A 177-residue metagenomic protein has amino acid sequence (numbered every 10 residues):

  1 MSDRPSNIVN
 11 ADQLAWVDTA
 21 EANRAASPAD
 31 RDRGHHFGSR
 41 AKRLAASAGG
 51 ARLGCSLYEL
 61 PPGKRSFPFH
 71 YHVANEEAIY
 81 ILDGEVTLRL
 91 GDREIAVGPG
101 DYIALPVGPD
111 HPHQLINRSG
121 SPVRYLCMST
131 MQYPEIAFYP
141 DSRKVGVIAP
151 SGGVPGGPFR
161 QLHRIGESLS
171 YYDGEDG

Functional and structural regions predicted by a protein language model:
M1-R52, F138-G177: A short, N-terminal "cap"/entry segment at the start of jelly-roll beta-barrel domains of the cupin/DSBH fold
G38-R43, S56-H72, D110: Conserved short histidine dyad/triad with adjacent acidic residue
G49, V107-E135: Ligand-binding loop in jelly-roll beta-barrel domains
L57-P62, H72-L90, M128-Q132: Short, conserved beta-strand element in jelly-roll/cupin
D92-G108: Short acidic-glycine-tyrosine-enriched beta hairpin
